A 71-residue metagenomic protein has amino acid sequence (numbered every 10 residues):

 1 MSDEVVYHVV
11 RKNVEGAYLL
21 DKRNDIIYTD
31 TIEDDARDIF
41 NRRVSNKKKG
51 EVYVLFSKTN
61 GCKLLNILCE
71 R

Functional and structural regions predicted by a protein language model:
M1-E4, C69-R71: Short, Lys/Arg-enriched, disordered terminal segments
S2-I26: N-terminal acidic leader/helix
N13, D25-T29, D34-R71: Short, mixed-charge low-complexity intrinsically disordered segments
